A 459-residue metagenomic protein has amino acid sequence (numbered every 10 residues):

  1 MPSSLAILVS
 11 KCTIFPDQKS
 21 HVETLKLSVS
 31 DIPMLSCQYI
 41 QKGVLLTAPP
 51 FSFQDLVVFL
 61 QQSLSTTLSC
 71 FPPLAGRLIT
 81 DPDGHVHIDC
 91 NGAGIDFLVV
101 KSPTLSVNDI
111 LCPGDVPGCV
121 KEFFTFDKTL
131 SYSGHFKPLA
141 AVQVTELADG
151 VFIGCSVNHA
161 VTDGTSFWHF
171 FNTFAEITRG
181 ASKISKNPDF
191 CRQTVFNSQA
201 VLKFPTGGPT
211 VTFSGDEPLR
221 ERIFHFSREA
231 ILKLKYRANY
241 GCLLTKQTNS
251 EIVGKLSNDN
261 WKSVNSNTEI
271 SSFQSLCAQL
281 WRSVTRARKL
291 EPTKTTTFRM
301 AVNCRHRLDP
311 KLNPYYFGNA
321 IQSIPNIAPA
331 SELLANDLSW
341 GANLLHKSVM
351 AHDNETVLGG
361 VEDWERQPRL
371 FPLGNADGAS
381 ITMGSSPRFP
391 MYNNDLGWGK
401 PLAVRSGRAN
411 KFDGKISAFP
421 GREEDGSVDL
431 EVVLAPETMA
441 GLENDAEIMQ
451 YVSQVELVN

Functional and structural regions predicted by a protein language model:
P2-T24, S36-M391: Soluble acyl-CoA-dependent acyltransferase catalytic core bearing the H(X)4D motif
P33, L139-T145, D413-G421: Short, surface-exposed beta-strand/loop micro-motifs that present aromatic residues
A376-V458: Low-complexity, glycine/alanine/valine/leucine- and proline-rich hydrophobic stretches
